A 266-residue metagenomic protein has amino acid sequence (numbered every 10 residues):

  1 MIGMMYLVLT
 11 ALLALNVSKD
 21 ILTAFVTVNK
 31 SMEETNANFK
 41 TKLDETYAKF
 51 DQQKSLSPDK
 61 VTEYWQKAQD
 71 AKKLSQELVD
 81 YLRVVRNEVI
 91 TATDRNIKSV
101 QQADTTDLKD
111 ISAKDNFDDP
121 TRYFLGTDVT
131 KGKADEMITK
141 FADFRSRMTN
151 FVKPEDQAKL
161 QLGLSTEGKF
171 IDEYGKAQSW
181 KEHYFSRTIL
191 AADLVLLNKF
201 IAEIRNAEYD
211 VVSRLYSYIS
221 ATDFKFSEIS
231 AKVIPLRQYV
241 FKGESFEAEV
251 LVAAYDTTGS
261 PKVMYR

Functional and structural regions predicted by a protein language model:
M1-L7, L12: N-terminal positive-inside, membrane-proximal cytosolic segments immediately preceding the first
L9, L15-N16, V79, R205 (+1 more regions): Residue-level recognition of well-ordered secondary-structure positions
L13-T27: Membrane-interface motif at the C-terminal end of an N-terminal transmembrane signal
A24-I201, E208: Juxtamembrane extramembrane loops of integral membrane proteins
K153-R266: Conserved mid-sequence domains
